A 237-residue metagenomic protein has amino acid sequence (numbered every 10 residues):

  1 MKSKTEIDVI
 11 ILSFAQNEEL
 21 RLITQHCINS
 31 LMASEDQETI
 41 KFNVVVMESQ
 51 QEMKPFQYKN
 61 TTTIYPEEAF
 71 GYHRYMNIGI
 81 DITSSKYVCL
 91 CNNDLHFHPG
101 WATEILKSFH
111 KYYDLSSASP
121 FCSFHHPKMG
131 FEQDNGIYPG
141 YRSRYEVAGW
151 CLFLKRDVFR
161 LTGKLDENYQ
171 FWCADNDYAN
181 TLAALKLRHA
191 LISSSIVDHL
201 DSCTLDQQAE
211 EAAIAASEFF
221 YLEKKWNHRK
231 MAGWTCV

Functional and structural regions predicted by a protein language model:
M1-S30: N-proximal low-complexity "stem/linker" segments adjacent to membrane-targeting elements
H26-I40: Short, acidic, metal-binding catalytic loop of nucleotide-sugar glycosyltransferases
T39-Q51, I64-P66: Short beta-strand/loop segment that forms part of the nucleotide-sugar
P66-T83: Glycine-rich, basic loop-to-helix element that forms the pyrophosphate-binding segment of sugar-nucleotide handling
V88: Short aromatic/hydrophobic "clamp" motif used to bind/position activated sugar donors
L95-E132: Conserved donor NDP-sugar-binding/catalytic core segment of glycosyltransferases
E104, E146, C151-L152, V158-G163 (+1 more regions): A short, conserved alpha-helix in the catalytic core of glycosyltransferases
S123-H125, L191-E210: Active-site donor/metal-binding and catalytic loop motifs of nucleotide-sugar-dependent glycosylation enzymes
